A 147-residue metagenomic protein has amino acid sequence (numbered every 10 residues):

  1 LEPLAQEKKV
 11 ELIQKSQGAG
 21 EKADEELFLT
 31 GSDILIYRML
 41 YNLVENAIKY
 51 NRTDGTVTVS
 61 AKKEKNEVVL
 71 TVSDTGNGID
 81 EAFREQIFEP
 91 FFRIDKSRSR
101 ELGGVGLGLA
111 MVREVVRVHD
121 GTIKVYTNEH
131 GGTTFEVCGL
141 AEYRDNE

Functional and structural regions predicted by a protein language model:
L4-A23: Short conserved segments within the C-terminal catalytic ATPase subdomain
A23-G31: Conserved micro-motifs of the catalytic ATP-binding
A47-I48: Short helix-loop "hinge" at the ATP-lid/N-box region of the Bergerat-fold HATPase_c
D54-N66: Short beta-strand/loop element within the Bergerat-fold HATPase_c
D74: Acidic ATP/Mg2+-coordinating residue in the GHKL
I79-F91: Short conserved segment of the HATPase_c
